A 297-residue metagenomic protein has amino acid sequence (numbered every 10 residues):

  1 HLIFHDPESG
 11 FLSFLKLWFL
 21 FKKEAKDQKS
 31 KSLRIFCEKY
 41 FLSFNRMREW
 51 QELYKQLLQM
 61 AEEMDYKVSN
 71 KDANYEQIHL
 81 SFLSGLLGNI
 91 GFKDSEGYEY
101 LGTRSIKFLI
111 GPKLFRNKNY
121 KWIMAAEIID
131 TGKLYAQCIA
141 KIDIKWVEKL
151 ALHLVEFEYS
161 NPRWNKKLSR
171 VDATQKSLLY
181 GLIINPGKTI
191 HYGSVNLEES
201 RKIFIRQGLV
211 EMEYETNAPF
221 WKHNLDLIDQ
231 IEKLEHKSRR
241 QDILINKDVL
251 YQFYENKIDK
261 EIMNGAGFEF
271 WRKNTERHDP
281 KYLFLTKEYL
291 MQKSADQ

Functional and structural regions predicted by a protein language model:
H1-L168, E198, E215, N224-E261: Second RecA-like catalytic domain
G88-S95, K287-Q297: Long, contiguous regulatory modules within eukaryotic nuclear regulatory proteins
F157-R272, H278, L283-K287, S294-D296: Basic, amphipathic N-terminal segments
